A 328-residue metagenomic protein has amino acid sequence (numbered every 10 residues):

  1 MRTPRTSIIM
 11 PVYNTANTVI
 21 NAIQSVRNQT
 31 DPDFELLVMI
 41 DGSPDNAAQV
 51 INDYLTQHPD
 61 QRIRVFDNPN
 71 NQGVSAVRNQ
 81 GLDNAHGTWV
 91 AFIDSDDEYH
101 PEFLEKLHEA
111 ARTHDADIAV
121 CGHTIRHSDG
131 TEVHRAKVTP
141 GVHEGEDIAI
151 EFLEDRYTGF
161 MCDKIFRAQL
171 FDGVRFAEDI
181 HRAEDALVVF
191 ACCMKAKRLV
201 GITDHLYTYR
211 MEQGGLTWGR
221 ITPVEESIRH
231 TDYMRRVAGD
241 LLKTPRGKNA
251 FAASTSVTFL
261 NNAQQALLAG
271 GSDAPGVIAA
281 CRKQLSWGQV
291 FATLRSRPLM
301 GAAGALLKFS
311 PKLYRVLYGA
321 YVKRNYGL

Functional and structural regions predicted by a protein language model:
T18-I20, D45-Y54, E98, E102: Acidic helix N-cap motif at the loop->helix transition within catalytic regions of sugar-transfer enzymes
Q24-D33: Short, acidic, metal-binding catalytic loop of nucleotide-sugar glycosyltransferases
S25, I40-I51, N70: A conserved acidic beta->alpha catalytic loop
F34-S43, R64-N68, S95: Short beta-strand/loop segment that forms part of the nucleotide-sugar
N68-A85, F92, K106: Glycine-rich, basic loop-to-helix element that forms the pyrophosphate-binding segment of sugar-nucleotide handling
E98-A183, L187-L199, Y207-P223: Donor-binding/catalytic cores of nucleotide-activated saccharide and glycerol-phosphate transferases/polymerases
H205-Q213, W218-R246, T258-Q289: Catalytic core of nucleotide-sugar-dependent glycosyltransferases
L268-L328: Membrane-interface aromatic/basic loop that binds lipid-linked glycans or pyrophosphate carriers, typified by
